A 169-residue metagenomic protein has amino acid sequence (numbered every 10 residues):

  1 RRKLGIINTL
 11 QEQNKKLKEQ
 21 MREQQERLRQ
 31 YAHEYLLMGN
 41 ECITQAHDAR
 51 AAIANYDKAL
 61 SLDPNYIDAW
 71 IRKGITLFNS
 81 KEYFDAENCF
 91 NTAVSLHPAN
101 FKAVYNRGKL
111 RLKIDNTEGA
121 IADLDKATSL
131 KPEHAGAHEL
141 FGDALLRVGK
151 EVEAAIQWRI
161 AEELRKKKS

Functional and structural regions predicted by a protein language model:
N40-E41, I75, K109, D143: Residue-level recognition of tetratricopeptide repeat
T44-Q45, N79, K113, R147: Register position in tetratricopeptide repeats
